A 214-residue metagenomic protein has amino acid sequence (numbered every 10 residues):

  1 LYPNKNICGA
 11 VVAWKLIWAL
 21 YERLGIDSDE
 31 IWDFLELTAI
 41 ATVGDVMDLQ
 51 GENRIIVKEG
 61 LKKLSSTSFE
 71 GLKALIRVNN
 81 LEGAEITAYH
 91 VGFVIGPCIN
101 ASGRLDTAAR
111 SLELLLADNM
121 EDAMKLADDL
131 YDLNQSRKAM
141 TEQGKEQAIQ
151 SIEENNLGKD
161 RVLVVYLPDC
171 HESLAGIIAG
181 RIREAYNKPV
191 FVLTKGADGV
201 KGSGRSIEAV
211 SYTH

Functional and structural regions predicted by a protein language model:
L1-K5: Hydrophobic, small-residue-rich alpha-helical packing segments that form membrane-like cores
N6-G9, H214: N-terminal intrinsically disordered, low-complexity, charged/polar
C8-K15, I177, R181: Short amphipathic alpha-helical face segments that pack within enzyme cores and frequently flank/anchor catalytic
A13-L24: A charged, well-structured terminal subsegment
E22-Y212: Hydrophobic helix-and-loop "lid/oligomerization" segment in the mid-to-C-terminal part of catalytic domains
